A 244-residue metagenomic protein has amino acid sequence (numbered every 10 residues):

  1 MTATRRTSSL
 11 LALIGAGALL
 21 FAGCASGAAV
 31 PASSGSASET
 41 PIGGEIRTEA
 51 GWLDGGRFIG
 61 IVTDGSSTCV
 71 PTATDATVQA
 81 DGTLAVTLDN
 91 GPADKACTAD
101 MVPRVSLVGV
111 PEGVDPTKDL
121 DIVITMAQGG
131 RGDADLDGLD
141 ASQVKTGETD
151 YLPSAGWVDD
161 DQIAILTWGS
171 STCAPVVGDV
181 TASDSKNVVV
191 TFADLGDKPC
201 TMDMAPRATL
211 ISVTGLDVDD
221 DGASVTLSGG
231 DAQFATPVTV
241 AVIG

Functional and structural regions predicted by a protein language model:
T2-I14: Bacterial N-terminal signal peptides that target proteins for export
L19-G23: C-terminal motif of bacterial Sec signal peptides marking the signal peptidase cleavage site
A25-A28: Bacterial signal peptide processing site
A32-D54: Post-signal peptide N-terminal segment of mature Sec-exported envelope proteins
R47-V78, P153-D179: Short, surface-exposed binding/anchoring microloops in extracellular/periplasmic proteins
A76-N90, V180-D194: Short, aliphatic-rich beta-strand segments
T87-Q128, T191-P237: Extracytosolic low-complexity repeat regions of secreted or lipid-anchored proteins
P111-G113, V123-S171: Surface-exposed beta-loop interaction hotspot
